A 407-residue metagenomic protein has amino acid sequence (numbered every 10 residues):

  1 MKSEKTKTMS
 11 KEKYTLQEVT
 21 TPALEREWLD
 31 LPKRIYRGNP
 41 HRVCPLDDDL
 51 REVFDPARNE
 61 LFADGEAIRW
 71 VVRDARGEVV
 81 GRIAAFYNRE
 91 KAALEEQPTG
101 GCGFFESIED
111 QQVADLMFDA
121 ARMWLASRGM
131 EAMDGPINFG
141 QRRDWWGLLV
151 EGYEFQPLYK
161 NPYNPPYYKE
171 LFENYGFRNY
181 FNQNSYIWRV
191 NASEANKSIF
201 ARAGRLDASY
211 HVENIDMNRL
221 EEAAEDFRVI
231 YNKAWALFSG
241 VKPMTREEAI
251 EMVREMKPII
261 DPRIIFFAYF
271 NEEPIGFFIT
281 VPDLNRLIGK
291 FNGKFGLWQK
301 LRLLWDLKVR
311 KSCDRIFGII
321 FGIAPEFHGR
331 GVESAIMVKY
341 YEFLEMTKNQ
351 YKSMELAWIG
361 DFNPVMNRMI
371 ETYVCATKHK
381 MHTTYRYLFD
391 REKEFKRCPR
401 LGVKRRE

Functional and structural regions predicted by a protein language model:
M1-H41: Generic start-of-chain signal for non-secretory N-termini
K11-Y14, P162-G240, I264: Acyltransferase donor/substrate-recognition loop-hinge adjacent to the catalytic core
P22-E25, P45-D48, E52-P56, L61-D74 (+8 more regions): Catalytic cores of nucleotide-enabled group-transfer and carboxylate-activating enzymes in metabolic and assembly-line
P32-A75, I83-A93, R219-G322: A conserved beta-strand-loop-helix scaffold within acyl/acetyltransferase catalytic domains
R76-E78, A126-R128, I259, Y269-E273 (+4 more regions): Secondary-structure transition/capping motifs at alpha-helix termini and the adjoining loop/turn into the next element
V79, R89-A92, Q141-R143, S193 (+5 more regions): Flexible loop/turn segments at secondary-structure boundaries
A92-G176, N292-Y373: Acyl-donor binding region in acyl/amide transferases
I187-R202, T383-E407: C-terminal "cap" of GNAT-fold acetyltransferases
